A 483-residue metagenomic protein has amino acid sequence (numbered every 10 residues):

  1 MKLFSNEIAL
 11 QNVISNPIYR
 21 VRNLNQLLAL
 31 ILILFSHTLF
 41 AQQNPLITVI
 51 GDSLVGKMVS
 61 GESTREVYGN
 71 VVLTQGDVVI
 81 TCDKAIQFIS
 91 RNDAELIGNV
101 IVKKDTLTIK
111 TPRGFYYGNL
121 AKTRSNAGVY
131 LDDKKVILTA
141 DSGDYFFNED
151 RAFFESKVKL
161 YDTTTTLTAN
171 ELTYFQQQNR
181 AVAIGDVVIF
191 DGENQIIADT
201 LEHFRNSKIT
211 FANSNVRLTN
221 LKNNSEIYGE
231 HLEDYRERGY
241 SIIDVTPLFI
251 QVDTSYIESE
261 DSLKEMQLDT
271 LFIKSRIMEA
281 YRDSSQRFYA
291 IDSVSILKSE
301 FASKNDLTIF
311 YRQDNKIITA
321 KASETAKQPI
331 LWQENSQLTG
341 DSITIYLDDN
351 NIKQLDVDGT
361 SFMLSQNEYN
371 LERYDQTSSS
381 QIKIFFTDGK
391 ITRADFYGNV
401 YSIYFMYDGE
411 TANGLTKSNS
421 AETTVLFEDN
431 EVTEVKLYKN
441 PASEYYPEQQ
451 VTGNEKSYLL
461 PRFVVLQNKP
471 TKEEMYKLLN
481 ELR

Functional and structural regions predicted by a protein language model:
M1-E7, Q11, R22-A29, A41: A cross-taxon signal for low-complexity, glycine/charged-rich
Q42-R483: N-terminal amphipathic/hydrophobic interface segments
